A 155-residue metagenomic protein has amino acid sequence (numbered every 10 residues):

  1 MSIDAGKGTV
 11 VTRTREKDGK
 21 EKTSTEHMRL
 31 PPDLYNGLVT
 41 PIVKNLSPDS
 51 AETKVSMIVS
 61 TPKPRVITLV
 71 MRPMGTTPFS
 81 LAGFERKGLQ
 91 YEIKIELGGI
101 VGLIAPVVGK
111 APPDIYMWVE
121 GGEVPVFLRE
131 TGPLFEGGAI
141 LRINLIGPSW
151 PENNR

Functional and structural regions predicted by a protein language model:
M1-G6, S50-R155: Acidic, serine/threonine-rich low-complexity disordered tracts
M1-K63: Contiguous hydrophobic, core-forming segments of folded domains
